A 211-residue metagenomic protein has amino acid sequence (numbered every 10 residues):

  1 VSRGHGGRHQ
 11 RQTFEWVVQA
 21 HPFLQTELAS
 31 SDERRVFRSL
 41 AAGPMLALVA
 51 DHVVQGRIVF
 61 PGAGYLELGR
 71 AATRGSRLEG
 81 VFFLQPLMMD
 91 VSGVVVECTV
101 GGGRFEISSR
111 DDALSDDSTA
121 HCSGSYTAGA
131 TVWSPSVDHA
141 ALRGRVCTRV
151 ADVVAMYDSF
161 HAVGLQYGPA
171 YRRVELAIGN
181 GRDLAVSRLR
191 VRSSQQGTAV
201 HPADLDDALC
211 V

Functional and structural regions predicted by a protein language model:
V1-V211: Acyl-thioester-processing domains in fatty-acid/polyketide/NRPS systems
